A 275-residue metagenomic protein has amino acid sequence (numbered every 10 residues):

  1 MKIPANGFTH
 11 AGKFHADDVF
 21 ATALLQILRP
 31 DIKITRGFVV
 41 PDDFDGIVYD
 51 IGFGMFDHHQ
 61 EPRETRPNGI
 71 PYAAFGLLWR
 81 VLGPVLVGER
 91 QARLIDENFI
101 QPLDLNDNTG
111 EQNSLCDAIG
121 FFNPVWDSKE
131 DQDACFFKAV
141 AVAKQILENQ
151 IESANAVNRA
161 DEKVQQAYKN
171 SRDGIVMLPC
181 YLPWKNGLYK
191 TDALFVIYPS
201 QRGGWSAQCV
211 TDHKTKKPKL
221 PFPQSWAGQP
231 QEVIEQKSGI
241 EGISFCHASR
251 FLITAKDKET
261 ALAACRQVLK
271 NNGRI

Functional and structural regions predicted by a protein language model:
P4-G46, D50: N-terminal ordered "arm"
D18, T22, V39, R63-N68 (+1 more regions): C-terminal accessory domains and tails appended to enzymatic cores
L25-L28, V81-V85, L103-D107, K129 (+2 more regions): Generic structural signal for hydrophobic core residues of well-folded globular domains
L28-I32, G83-Q91, D127, T215: Short helix-capping/linker segments at secondary-structure and domain boundaries
I32-D42, E89-L105, F136-F137, V157-D161: Short alpha-helical "patches" and their helix-cap loops
V40-D45, G54-M55, G187-Y189: Short loop/helix-cap segments at secondary-structure boundaries that form the rim of catalytic
G46-P124: A basic- and aromatic-enriched beta-loop-alpha substructure that forms the phosphate/nucleotide- and DNA/RNA-contacting
